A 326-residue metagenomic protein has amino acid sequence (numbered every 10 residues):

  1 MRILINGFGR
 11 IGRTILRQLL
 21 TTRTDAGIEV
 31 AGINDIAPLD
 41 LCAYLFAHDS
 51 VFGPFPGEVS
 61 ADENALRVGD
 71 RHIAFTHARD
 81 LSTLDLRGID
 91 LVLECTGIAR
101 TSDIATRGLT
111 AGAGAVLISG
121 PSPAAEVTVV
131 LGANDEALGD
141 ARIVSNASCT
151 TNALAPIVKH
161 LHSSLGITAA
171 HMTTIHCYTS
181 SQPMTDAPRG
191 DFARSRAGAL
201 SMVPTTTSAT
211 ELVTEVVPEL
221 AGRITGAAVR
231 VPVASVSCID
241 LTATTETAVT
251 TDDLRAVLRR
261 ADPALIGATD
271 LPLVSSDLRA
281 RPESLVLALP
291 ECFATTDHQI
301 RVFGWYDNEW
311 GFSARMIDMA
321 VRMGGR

Functional and structural regions predicted by a protein language model:
M1-S195, D318: N-terminal Rossmann-like NAD(P) cofactor-binding subdomain of oxidoreductases, focused on the glycine-rich
R2-N6, R10-R17, D25, K159-P263: Active-site-lining helix/loop region of Rossmann-like oxidoreductase modules
R13, N152-P156, E211, E215 (+3 more regions): Short, contiguous clusters of charged residues that form electrostatic/catalytic patches at enzyme active sites, used
L66, V129-L131, I143, M184 (+5 more regions): Short clusters of hydrophobic/aromatic residues that line enzyme substrate/ligand-binding pockets
I73-F75, I224, V302: Generic structural signal for residues in well-ordered beta-strands
A147-S148, M202-P204, Y306: Hydrophobic alpha-helical scaffolding
G226, C238, T242-R326: C-terminal active-site/capping subdomain that shapes the small-molecule cofactor and substrate pocket of enzyme
